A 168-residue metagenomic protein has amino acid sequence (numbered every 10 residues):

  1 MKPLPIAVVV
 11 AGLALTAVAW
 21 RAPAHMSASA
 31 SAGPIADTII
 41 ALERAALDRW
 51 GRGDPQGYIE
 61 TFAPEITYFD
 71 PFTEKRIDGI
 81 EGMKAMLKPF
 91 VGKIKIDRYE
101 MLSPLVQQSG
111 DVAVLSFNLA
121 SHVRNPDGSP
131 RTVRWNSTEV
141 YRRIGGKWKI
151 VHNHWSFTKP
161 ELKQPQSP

Functional and structural regions predicted by a protein language model:
M1-P5: Positively charged n-region of N-terminal signal peptides that target proteins for export
A7-A17: Bacterial N-terminal signal peptides
W20-E60, T67-P168: A beta-strand edge to alpha-helix "cap/lid" segment located at domain peripheries
